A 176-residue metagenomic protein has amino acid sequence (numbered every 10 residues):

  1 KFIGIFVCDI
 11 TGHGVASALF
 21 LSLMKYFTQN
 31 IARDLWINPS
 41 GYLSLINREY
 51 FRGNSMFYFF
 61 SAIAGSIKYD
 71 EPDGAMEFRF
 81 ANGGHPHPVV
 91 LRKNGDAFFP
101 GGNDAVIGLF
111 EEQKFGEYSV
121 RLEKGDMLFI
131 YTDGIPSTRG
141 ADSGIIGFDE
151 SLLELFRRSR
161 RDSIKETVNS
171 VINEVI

Functional and structural regions predicted by a protein language model:
K1-T11, V15-L21, K25-I176: Conserved subregion of the PPM/PP2C metallophosphatase catalytic domain
